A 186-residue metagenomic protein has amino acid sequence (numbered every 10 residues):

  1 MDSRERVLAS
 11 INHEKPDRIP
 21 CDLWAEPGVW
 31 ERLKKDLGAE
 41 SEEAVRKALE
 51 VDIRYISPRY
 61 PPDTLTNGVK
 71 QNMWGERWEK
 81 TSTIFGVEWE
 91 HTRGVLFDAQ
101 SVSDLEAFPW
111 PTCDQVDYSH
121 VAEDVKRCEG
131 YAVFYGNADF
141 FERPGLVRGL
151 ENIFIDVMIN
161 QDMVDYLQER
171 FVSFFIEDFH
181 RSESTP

Functional and structural regions predicted by a protein language model:
M1-P186: Catalytic cores of TIM-barrel enzymes
